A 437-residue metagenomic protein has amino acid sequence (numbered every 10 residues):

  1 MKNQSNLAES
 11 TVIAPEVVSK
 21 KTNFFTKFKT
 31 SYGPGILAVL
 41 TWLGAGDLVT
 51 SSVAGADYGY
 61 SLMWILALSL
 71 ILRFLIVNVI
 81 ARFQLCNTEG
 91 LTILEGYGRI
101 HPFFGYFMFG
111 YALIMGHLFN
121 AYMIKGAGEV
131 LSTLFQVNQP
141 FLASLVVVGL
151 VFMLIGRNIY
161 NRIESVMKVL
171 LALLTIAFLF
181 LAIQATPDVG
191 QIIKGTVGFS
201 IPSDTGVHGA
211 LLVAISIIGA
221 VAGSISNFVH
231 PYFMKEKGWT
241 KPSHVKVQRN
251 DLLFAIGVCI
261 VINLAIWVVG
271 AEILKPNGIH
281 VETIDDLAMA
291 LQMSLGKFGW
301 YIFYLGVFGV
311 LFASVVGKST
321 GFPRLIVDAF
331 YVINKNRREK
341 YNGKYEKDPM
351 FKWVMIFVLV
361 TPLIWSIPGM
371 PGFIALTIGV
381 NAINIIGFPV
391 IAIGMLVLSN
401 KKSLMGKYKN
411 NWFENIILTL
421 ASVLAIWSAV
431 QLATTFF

Functional and structural regions predicted by a protein language model:
S10-V17, T50-G55, N78-H101, E129-S132 (+3 more regions): Flexible loop linkers connecting adjacent transmembrane helices in multi-pass alpha-helical membrane transporters
K21-F24, F28, G59, L85-I114 (+4 more regions): Transmembrane-helix boundary/entry motifs in multi-pass membrane transporters
A38, I65-G98, F107-M115, F119 (+1 more regions): Juxtamembrane transmembrane-helix boundary signature
F74-C86, M234-K235, G257-D286: Extracellular/periplasmic helix-exit of transmembrane alpha-helices
F104-Q136, L311-A329, G372-I378, I426: Hydrophobic transmembrane alpha-helices that form the core helical bundles of multi-pass secondary transporters
F109, L134-G156, A172-L179, K344-I364 (+1 more regions): Transmembrane alpha-helical segments of multi-pass small-molecule transport proteins
V146, L154-P187, N381-F388, N410-N415 (+1 more regions): Membrane-interface loop-to-helix entry segments
A172-S203, L211-S216, A220-Y232, A392-S403 (+1 more regions): Hydrophobic alpha-helical segments and their helix-loop junctions in multi-pass secondary transporters
